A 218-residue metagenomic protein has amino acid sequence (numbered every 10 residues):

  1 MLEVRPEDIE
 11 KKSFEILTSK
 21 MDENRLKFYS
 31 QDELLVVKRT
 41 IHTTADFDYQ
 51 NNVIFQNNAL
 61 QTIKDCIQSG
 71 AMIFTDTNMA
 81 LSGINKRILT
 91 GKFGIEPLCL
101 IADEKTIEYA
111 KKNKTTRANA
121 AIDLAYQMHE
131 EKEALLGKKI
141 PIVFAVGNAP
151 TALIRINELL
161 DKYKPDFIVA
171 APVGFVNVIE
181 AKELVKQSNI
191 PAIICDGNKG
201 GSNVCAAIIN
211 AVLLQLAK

Functional and structural regions predicted by a protein language model:
M1-E15, K162, D166-F167, I209-K218: Conserved, well-structured core segments that form the ligand-binding/active-site neighborhood of functional domains
M1-F74, S82-I84: Electropositive, gly/pro-rich neighborhoods at or near active sites that engage anionic ligands
P6, E10-F14, Y29-E33, Q56 (+9 more regions): Generic structural signal for well-ordered, non-membrane alpha-helical segments in soluble metabolic enzymes
P6, N52, A145-V146, A171-G174 (+2 more regions): Glycine- and other small-residue-rich loops at beta-strand/loop junctions that grip anionic moieties
K12-K20, R39, T62-C66, G83 (+7 more regions): Alpha-helical scaffold segments in soluble metabolic enzymes
T18-K27, H42-Y49, Q68-M72, L89 (+5 more regions): Generic secondary-structure signature for well-ordered alpha-helical cores
T77-L160, D166, P172-G174, V178 (+1 more regions): Conserved mixed alpha/beta catalytic, RNA-binding, or beta-rich assembly cores of soluble enzyme, regulatory
D166, V176-K218: C-terminal functional extensions of proteins
